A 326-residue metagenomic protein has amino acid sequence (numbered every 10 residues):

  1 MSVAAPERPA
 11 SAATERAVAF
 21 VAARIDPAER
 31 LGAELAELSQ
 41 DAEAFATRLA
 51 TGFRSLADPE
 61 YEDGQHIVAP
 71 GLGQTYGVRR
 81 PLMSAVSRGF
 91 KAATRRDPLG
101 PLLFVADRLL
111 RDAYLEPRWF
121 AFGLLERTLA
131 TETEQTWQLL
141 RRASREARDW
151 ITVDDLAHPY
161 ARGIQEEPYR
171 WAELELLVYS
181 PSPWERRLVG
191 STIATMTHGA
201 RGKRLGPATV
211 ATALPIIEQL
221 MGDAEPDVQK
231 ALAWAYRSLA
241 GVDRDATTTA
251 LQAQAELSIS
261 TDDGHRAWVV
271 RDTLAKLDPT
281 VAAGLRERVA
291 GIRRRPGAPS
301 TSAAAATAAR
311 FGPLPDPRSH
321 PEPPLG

Functional and structural regions predicted by a protein language model:
S2-G326: Alpha-helical scaffold domains
